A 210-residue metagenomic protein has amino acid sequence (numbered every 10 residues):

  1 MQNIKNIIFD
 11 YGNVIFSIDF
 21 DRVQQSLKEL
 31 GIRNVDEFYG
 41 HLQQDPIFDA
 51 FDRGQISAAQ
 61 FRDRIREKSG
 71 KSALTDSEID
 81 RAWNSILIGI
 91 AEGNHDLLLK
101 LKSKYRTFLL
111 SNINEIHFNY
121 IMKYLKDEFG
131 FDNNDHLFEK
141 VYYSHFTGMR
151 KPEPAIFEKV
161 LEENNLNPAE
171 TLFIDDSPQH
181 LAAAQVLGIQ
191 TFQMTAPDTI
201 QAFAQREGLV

Functional and structural regions predicted by a protein language model:
Q2-E92, D96, S103, N114-Y120: N-terminal helical cap/lid subdomain that shapes the substrate entry/recognition surface in HAD-like hydrolases
Q2-N3, I121-V210: Asp-based, Mg2+/Mn2+-dependent phosphohydrolase catalytic module
I8, L110, F173-I174: Generic enzyme active-site microenvironment
D10-N13, G54, L101, L109 (+2 more regions): Generic structural signal for small/hydrophobic residues in well-ordered secondary structure, especially within
S26, K68, K100, A183-L187 (+1 more regions): Alpha-helical structural signal in soluble globular domains
G31-N34, G70, Y105, N165 (+2 more regions): Glycine-centered loop/turn motif at secondary-structure junctions
H95-V141: Substrate-recognition/cap helix-loop segment adjacent to the acidic, metal-dependent catalytic center of Asp-based
